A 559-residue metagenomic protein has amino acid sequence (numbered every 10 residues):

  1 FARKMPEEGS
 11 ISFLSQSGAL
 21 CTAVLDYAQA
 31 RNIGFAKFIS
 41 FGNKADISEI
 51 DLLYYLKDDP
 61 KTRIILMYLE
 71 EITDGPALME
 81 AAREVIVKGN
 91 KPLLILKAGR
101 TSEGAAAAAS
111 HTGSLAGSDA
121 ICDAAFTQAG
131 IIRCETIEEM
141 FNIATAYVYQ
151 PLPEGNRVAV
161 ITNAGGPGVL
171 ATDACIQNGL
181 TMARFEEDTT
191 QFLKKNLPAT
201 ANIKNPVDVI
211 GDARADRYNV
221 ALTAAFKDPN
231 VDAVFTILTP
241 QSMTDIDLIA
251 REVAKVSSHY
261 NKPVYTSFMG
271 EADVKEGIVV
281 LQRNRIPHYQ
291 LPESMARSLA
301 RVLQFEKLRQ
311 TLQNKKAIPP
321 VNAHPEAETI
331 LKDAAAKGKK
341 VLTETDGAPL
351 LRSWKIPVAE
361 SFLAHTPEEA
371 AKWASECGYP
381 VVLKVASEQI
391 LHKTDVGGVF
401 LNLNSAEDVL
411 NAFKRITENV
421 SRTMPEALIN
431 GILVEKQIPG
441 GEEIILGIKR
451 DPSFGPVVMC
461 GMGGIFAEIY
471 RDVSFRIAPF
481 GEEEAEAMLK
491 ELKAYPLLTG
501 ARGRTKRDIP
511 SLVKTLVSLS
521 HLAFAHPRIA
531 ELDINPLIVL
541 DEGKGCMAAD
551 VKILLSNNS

Functional and structural regions predicted by a protein language model:
F1-S559: Catalytic-core regions of core metabolic enzymes, especially those transforming organic acids/acyl-group intermediates
